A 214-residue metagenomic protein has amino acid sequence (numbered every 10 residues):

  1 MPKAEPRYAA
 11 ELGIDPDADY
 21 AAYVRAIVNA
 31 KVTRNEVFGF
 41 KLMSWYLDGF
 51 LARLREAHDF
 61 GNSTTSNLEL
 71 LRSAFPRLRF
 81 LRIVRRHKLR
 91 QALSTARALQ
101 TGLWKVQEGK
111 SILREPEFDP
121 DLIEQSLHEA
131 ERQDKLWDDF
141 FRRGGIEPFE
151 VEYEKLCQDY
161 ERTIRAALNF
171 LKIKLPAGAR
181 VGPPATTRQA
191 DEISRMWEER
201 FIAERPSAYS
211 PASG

Functional and structural regions predicted by a protein language model:
M1-F38, A177-A179, A185-A203: PAPS-dependent sulfotransferase catalytic core
G39-P148, E161-P176: PAPS-dependent sulfotransferase catalytic domain
K110-E124, K155, N169, I173-G214: PAPS-dependent sulfotransferase catalytic core
V151: Hydrophobic residues at beta-strand termini and immediately following loops that shape nucleotide-binding pockets
E154-E161: An alpha-helix initiation/capping motif
